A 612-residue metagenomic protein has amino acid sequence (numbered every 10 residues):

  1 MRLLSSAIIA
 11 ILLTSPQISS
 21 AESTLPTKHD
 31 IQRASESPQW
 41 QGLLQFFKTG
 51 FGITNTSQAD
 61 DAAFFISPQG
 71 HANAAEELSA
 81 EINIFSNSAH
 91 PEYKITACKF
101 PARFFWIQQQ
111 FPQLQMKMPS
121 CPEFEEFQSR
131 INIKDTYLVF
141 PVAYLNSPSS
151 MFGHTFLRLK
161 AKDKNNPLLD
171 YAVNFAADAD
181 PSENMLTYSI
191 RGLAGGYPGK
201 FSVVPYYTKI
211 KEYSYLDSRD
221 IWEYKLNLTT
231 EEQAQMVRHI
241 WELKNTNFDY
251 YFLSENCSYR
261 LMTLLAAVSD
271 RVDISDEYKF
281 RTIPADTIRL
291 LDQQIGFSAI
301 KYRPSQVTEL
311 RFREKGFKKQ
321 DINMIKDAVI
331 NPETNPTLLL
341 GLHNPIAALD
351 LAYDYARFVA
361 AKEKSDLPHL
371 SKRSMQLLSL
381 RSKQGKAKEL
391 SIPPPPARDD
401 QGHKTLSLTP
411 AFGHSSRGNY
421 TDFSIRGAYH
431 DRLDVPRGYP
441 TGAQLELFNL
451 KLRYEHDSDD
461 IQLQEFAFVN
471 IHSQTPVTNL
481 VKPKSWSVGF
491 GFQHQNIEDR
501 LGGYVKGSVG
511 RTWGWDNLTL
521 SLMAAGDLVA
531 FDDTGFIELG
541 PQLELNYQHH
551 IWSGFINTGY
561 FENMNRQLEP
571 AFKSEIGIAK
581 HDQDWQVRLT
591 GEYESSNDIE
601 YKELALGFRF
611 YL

Functional and structural regions predicted by a protein language model:
A21-A62: Intrinsically disordered, low-structural-confidence terminal and linker regions
T54-I131: Low-complexity, highly charged intrinsically disordered N-terminal segments that act as targeting/localization
N132-L216, N419, I425, D434 (+4 more regions): Glycine-rich catalytic cores of cysteine/serine-nucleophile enzymes that process amide/ester linkages in cell-envelope
Y206-R281, V529-F531: Active-site nucleophile-His-acid catalytic modules used for acyl/amide transfer and hydrolysis across diverse enzymes
S254, S258, Y302-P440: Outer-membrane beta-barrel initiation region
R398-K404, R432-L445, T475-K484, G514-L520 (+2 more regions): Short loop/turn motifs that connect adjacent beta-strands in outer-membrane beta-barrel proteins
K404-S415, Q444-H456, P483-N496, L518-A530 (+2 more regions): Transmembrane beta-strand segments that form the barrel wall of outer-membrane beta-barrel proteins
G502-L612: Outer-membrane beta-barrel transmembrane domain signature
